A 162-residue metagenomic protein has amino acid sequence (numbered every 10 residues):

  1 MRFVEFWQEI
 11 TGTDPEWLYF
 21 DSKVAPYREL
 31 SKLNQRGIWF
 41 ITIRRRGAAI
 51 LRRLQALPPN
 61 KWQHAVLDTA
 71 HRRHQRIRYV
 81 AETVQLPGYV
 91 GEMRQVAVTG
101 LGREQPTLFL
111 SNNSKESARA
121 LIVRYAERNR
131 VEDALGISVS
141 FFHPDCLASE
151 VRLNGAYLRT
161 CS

Functional and structural regions predicted by a protein language model:
M1, P15-A25, F40, F109 (+2 more regions): Short, conserved catalytic/metal-binding motifs centered on acidic residues
M1-E16, Q35, R45: Polybasic low-complexity intrinsically disordered regions
Q8, G12, A126, V139 (+1 more regions): Hydrophobic/aromatic-lined pockets within catalytic cores
T13, R130-A134, P144-A148: Intrinsically disordered or highly flexible coil/loop and linker segments, enriched in small and charged/polar residues
S22, L108, D145, S149: Flexible, active-site-adjacent loop/turn segments at secondary-structure boundaries
R28, P58, L135, C146 (+2 more regions): Solvent-exposed, flexible loop/coil residues
L30-S31, Q35-D133, I137-V139: An anionic, glycine-rich sequence signature occurring as long contiguous blocks
S117-Y125, F142-Y157: Short, solvent-exposed helix-loop connector elements
